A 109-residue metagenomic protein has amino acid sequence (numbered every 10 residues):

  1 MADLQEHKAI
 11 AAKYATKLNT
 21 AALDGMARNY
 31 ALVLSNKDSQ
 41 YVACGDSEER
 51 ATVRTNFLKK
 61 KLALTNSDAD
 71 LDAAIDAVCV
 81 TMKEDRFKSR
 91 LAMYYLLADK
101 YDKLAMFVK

Functional and structural regions predicted by a protein language model:
A2, N66-L71: Helix-boundary capping/turn motifs
A2-A51, T55-L58, A105: Core of compact, soluble alpha-helical bundle domains
A11-G25, L62-L64, A73-C79, K83-E84: Basic, alpha-helical nucleic-acid-binding regions used in initiation and control of genome expression
N19-L23, S47, A51, L64 (+3 more regions): Alpha-helix N-cap/helix-initiation sites
A73-K109: Short, compact, well-ordered microdomains
